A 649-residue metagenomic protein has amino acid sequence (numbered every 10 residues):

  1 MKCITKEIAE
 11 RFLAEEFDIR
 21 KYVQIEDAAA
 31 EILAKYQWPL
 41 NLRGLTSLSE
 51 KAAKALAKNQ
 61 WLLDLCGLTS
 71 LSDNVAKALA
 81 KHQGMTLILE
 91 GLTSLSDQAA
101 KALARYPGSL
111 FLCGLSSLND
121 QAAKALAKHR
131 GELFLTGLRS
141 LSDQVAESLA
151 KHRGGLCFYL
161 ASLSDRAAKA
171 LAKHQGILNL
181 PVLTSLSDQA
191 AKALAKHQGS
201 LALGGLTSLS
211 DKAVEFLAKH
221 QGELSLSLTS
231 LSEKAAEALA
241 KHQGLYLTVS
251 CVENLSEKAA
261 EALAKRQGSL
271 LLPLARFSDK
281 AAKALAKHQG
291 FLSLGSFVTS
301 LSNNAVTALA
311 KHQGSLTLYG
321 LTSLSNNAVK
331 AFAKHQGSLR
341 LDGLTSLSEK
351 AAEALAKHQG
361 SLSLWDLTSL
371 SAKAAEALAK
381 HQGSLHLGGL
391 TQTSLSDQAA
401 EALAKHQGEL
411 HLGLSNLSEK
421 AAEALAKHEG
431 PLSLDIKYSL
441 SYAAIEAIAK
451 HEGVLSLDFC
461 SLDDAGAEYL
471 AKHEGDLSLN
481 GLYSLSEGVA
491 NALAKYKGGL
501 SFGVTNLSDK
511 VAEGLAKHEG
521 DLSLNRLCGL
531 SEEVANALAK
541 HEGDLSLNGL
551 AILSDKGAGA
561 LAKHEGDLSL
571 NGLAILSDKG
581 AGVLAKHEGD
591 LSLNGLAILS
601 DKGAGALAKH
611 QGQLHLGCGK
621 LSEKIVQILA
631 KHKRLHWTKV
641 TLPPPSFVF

Functional and structural regions predicted by a protein language model:
M1-N41, L263, L285, L403 (+1 more regions): N-terminal segments that cap or nucleate solenoid repeat domains
A14-I25, Y36-L48, N59-L71, Q83-L95 (+24 more regions): Concave beta-strand-loop units of leucine-rich repeat
A34, A53-A57, A76-H82, A100-A104 (+23 more regions): A structural signal for leucine-rich repeat
